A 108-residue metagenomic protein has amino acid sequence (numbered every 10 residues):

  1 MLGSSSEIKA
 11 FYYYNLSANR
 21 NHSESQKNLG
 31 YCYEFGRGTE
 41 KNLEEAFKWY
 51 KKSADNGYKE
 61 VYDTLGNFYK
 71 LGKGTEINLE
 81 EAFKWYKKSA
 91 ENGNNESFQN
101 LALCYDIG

Functional and structural regions predicted by a protein language model:
M1-G3, Q26-F35, T39, Y62-L71 (+1 more regions): Hydrophobic face of amphipathic alpha-helices that form TPR/SEL1-like repeat modules and related alpha-solenoid
M1-I8, N19, Y33, R37-K41 (+4 more regions): Short coil/turn and helix-start
S17, S23-S25, S53, S89 (+1 more regions): Ser/Thr/Pro-rich low-complexity tandem-repeat tracts
N21, L43-E45, E80: Short, charged/polar low-complexity linear motifs in solvent-exposed/disordered segments
